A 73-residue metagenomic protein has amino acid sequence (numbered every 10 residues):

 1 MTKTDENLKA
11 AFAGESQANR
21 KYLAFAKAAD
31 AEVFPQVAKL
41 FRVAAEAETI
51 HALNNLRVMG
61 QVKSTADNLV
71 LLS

Functional and structural regions predicted by a protein language model:
M1-S73: Non-heme di-metal
